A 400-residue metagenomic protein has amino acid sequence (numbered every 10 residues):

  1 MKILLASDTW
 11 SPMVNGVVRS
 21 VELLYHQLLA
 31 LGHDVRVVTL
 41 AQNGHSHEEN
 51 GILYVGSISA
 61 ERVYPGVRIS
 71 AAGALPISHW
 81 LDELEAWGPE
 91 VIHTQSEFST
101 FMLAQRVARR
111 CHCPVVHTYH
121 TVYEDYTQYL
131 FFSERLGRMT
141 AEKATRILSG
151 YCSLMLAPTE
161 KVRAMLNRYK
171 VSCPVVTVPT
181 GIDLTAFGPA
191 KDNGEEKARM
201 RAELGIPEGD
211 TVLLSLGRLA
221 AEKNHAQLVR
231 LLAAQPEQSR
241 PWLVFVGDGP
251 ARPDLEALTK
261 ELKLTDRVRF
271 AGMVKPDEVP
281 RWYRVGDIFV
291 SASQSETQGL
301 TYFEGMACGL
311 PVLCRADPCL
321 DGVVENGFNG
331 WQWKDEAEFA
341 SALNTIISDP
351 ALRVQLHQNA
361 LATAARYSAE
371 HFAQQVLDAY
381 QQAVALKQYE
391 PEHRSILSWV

Functional and structural regions predicted by a protein language model:
M1-G56, L397-V400: N-terminal subdomain of nucleotide-sugar transferases
R19, T211-A234, P250-E256: A conserved mid-protein helix/loop that constitutes part of the nucleotide-sugar donor-binding site
T39, L53-G56, R138, E142-E195: Donor nucleotide-sugar binding/catalytic pocket of nucleotide-sugar-dependent glycosyltransferases
D254-V274: Nucleotide-activated donor-binding/catalytic signature segment of Leloir-type glycosyltransferases, i.e., the conserved
M273-V274, R281-G286: Short alpha-helical donor nucleotide-sugar binding micro-motif in glycosyltransferases
Q294: Aromatic "clamp/platform" in nucleotide-sugar-dependent glycosyltransferases that forms part of the donor/acceptor
P311-C314: Short hydrophobic beta-strand element within catalytic cores of glycosyltransferases and related nucleotide-activated
E325-A337, T345-A351: Conserved acidic donor-binding segment of nucleotide-sugar-dependent glycosyltransferases
